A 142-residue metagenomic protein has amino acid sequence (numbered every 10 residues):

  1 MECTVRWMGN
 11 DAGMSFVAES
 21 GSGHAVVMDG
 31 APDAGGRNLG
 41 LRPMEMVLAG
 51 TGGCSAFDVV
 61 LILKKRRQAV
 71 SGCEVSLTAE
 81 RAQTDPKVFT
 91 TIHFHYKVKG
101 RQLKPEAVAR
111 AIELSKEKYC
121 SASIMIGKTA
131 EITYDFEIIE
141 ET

Functional and structural regions predicted by a protein language model:
M1-A49, V60-T142: Extended beta-strand/beta-hairpin segments
